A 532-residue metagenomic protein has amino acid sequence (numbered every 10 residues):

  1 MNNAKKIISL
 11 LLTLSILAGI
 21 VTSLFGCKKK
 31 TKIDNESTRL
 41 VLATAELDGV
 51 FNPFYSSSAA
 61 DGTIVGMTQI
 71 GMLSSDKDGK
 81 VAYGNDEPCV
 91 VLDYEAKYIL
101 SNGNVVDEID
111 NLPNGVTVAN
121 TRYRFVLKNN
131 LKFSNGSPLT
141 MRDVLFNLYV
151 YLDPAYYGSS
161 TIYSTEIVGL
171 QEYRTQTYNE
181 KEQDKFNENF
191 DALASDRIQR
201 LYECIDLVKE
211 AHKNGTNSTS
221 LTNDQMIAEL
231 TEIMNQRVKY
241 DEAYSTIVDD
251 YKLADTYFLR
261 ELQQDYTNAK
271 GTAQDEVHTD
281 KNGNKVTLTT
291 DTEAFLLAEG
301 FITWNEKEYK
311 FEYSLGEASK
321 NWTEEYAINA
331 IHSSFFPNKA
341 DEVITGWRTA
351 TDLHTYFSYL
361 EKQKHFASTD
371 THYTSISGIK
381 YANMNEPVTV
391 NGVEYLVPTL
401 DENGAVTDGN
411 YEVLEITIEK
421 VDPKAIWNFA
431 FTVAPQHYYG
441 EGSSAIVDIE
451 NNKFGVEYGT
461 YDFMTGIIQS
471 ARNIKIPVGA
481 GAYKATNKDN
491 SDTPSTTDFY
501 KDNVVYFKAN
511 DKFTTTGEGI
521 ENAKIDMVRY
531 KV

Functional and structural regions predicted by a protein language model:
N3-A4, G19, K128-Y157, R197 (+8 more regions): Extracytoplasmic/periplasmic ligand-capture domains
I20-S37: Sec-dependent signal peptide cleavage junction
R39, F125-N129, E412-D422, F507-D511: Short, hydrophobic/aromatic-enriched beta-strand segments in well-ordered soluble domains
L42-V116, V126, V478, K484: N-terminal lobe/hinge region of extracytoplasmic solute-binding protein
D48-S57, S74, K80-Y83, S134-N135 (+4 more regions): Short, solvent-exposed loop/turn elements at domain surfaces
K77, A430-A523, M527: Gly/Pro-rich hinge or "lid" segments in bacterial periplasmic/extracellular proteins
S160-Y461: Surface-exposed binding/hinge segments that line and control ligand-binding clefts or catalytic entry sites
